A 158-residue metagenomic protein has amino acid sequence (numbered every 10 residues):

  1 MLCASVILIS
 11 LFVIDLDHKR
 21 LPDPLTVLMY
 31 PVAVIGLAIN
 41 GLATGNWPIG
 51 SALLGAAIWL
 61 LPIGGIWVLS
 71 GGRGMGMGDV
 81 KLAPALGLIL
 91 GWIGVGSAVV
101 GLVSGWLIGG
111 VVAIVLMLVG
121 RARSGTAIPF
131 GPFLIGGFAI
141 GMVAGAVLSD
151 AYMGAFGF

Functional and structural regions predicted by a protein language model:
M1-L16: Membrane-embedded alpha-helical bundles of polytopic integral membrane proteins
S5-V6, V68-L69, L118-G120: Short hydrophobic "helix-edge" motifs at membrane interfaces and signal-peptide entry regions
S10-L11, H18-G110, D150-F158: Functional transmembrane core segments of multi-pass inner-membrane proteins
D15, G109, P129-G131: Residue-level detector of functionally special positions within alpha-helical transmembrane segments of multi-pass
M29, L61, G136-V143: Hydrophobic cores of alpha-helical transmembrane segments in multi-pass inner/ER membrane proteins, independent
L88-W92, S104, A113-G120, F138-M142: Short basic/hydrophobic patches in alpha-helices and adjacent helix-turn junctions that form amphipathic surface motifs
V115-I140, Y152: Interfacial loop-to-transmembrane junctions
